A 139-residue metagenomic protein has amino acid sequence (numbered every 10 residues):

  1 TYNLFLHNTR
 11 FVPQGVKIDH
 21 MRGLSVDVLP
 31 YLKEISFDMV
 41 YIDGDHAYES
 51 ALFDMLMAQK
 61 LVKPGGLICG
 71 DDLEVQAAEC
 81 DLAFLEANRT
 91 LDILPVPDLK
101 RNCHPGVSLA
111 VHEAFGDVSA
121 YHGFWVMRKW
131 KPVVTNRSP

Functional and structural regions predicted by a protein language model:
T1-P139: S-adenosylmethionine/decaboxylated-SAM
